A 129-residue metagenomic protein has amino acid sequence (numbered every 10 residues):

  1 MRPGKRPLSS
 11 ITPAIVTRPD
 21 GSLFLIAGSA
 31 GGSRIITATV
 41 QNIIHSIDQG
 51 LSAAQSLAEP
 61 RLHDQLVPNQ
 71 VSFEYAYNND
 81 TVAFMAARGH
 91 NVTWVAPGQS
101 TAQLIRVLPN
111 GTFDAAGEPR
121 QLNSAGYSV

Functional and structural regions predicted by a protein language model:
M1-V95: Proteins synthesized as precursors that undergo proteolytic processing into mature forms
N79-V129: In a subset of proteins, long, contiguous C-terminal domains/tails are tracked
